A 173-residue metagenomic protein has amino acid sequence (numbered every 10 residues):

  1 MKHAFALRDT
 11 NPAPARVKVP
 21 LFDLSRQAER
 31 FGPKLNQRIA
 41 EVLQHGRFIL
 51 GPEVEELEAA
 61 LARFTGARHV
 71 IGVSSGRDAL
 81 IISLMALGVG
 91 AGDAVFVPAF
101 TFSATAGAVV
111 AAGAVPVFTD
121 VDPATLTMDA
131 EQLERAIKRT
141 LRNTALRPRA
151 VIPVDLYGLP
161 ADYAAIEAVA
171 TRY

Functional and structural regions predicted by a protein language model:
M1-R47, P52: N-terminal "arm"/small-domain region of PLP-dependent enzymes with the aminotransferase-like
L24, D120, L156: Conserved donor-binding loops in enzymes that form glycosidic bonds
N36, A40, E58-A62, I81-M85 (+4 more regions): Solvent-exposed, non-membrane alpha-helical residues enriched in polar/charged side chains
R47-A94, A108-V110, F118-D120: Phosphate-binding glycine-rich loop
G72, V97, A150-P153: A short beta-strand submotif of the Rossmann-like class I SAM-dependent methyltransferase core that lines
T101-A106: Conserved coil-to-alpha-helix start sites within the AMP-binding
G113: Structured binding elements
A124-Y173: Active-site phosphate-binding strand-loop segment of PLP-dependent enzymes
